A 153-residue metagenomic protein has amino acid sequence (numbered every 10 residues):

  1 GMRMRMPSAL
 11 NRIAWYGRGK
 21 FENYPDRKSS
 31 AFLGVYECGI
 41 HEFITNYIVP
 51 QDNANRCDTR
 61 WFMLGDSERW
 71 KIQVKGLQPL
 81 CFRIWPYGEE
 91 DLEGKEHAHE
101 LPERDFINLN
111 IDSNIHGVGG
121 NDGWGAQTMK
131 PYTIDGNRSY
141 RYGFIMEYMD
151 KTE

Functional and structural regions predicted by a protein language model:
G1-E153: Beta-strand/loop-rich accessory regions of lumenal/periplasmic or secreted enzymes, predominantly carbohydrate-active
